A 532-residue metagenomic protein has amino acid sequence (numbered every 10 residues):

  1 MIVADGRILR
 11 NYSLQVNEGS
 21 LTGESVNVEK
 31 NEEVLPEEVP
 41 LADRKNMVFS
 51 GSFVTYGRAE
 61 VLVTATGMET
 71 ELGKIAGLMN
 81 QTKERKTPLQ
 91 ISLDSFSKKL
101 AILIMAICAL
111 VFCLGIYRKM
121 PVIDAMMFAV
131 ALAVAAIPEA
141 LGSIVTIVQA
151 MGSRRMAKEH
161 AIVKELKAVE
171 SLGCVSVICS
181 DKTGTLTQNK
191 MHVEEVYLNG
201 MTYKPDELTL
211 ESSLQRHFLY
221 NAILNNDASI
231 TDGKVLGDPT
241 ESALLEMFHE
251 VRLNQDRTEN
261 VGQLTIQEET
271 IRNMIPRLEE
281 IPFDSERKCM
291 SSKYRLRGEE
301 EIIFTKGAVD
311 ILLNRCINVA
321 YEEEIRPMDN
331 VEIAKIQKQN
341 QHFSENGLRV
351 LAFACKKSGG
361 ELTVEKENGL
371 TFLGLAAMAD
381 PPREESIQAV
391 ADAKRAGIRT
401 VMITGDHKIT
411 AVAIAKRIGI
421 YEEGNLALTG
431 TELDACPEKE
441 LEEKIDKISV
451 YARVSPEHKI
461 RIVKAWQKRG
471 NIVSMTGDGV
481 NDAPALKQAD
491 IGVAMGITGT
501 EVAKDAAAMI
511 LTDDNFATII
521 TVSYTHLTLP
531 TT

Functional and structural regions predicted by a protein language model:
M1-L527: Conserved cytosolic headpiece of P-type ATPases
T528-T532: A short, hydrophobic C-terminal helix/tail in secreted or cell-surface proteins
